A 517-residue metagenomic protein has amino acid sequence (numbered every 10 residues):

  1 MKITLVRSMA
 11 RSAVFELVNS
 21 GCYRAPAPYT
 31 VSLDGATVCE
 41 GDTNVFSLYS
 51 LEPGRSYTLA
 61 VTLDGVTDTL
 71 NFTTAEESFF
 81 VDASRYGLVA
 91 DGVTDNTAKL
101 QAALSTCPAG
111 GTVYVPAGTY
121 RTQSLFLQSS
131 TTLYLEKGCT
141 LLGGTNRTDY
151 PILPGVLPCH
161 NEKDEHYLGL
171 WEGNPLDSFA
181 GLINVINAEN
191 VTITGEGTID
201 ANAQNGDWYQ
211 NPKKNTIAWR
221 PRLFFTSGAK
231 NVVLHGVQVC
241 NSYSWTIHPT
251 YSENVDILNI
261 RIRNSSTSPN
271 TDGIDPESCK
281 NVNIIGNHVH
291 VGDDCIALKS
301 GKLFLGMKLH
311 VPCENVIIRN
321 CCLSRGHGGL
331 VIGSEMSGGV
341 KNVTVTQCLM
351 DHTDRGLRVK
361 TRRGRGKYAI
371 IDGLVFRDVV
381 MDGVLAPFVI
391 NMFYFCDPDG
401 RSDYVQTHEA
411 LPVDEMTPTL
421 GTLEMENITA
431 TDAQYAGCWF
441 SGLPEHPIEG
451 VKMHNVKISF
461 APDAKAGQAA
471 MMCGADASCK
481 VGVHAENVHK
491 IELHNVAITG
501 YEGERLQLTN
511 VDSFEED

Functional and structural regions predicted by a protein language model:
M1-D517: Extracellular/periplasmic carbohydrate-active domains that bind, remodel, or depolymerize complex polysaccharides
